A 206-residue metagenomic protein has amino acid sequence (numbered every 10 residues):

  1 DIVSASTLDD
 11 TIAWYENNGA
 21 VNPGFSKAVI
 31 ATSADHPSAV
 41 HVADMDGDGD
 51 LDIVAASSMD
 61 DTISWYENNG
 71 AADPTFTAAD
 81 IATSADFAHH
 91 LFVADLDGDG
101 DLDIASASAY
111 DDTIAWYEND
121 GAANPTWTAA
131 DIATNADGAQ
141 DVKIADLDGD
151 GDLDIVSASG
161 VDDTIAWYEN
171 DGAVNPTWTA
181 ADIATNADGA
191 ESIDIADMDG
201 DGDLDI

Functional and structural regions predicted by a protein language model:
D1-S6, I53-S57, L102-S108, L153-S159 (+1 more regions): Hydrophobic beta-strand segments that make up the repeating blades of beta-propeller and related beta-repeat
D1-Y15, T185, A190-S192, A196-I206: Low-complexity/repetitive intrinsically disordered segments
T11, V21-P23, G49, A72-P74 (+6 more regions): Short loop/beta submotifs within extracellular cysteine-rich repeat domains
T11-Y15, T62-Y66, T113-Y117, T164-Y168: A short loop-to-beta-strand structural motif that recurs across blades of beta-propeller domains
E16-D35, E67-D86, E118-D137, E169-D188: Blade-edge motifs of beta-propeller repeat domains
G19, G47-G49, G70, G98-G100 (+7 more regions): Small-residue-biased low-complexity repeat regions
S38-G47, H89-L96, Q140-L147, E191-M198: Beta-propeller blade termini
